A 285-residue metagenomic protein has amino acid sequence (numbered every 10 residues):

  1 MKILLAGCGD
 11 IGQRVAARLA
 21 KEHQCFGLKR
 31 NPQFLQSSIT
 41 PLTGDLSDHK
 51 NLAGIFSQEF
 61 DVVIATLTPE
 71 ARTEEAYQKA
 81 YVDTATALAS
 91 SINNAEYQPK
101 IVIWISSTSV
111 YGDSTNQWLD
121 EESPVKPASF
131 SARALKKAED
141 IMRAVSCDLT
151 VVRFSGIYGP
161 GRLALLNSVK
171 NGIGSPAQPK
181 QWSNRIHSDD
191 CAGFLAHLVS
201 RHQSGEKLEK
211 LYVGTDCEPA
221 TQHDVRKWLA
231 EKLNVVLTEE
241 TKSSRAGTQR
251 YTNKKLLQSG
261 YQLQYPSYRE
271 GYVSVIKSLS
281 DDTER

Functional and structural regions predicted by a protein language model:
G12-Q13: N-terminal Rossmann-fold NAD(P) dinucleotide-binding loop
T40-D61: Conserved Rossmann-fold cofactor-binding substructure of NAD(P)-dependent oxidoreductases
Q58-A65, P69-I103, K137: NAD(P)-cofactor binding segment of oxidoreductase domains
A87-A128: Conserved Rossmann-fold NAD(P)-dependent oxidoreductase catalytic core, especially the SDR/UDP-sugar
T115-V151: Catalytic helix-loop patch of NAD(P)-dependent Rossmann-fold dehydrogenases
I157, A164-N167, A177-V199: Substrate-positioning beta->alpha
F194, R201-S244: Mid/C-terminal beta-alpha module of Rossmann-like enzyme folds, strongest in SDR-family dehydrogenases/epimerases
S244-R285: C-terminal amphipathic/interface module of NAD(P)-dependent oxidoreductases and related NAD-binding regulators
